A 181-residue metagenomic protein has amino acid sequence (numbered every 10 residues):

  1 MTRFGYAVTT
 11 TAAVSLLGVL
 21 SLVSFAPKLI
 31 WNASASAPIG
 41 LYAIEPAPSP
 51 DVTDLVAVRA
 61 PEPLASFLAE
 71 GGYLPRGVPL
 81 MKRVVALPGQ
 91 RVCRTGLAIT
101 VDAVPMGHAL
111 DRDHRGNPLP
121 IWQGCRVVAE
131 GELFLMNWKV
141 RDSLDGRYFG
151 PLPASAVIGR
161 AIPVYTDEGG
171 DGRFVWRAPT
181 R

Functional and structural regions predicted by a protein language model:
T2-A7, A13-G18, F25-R181: Soluble "head" domains of membrane/secretory-pathway proteins
